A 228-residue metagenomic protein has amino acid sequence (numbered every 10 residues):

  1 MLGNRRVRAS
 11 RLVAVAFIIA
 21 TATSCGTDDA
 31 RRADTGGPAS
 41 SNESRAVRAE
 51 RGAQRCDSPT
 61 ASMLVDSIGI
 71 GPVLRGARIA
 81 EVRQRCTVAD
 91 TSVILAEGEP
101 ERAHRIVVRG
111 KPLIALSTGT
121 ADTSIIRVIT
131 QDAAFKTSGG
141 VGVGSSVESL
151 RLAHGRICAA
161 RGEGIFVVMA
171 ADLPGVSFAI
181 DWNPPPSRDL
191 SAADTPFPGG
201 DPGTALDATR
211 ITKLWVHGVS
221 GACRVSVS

Functional and structural regions predicted by a protein language model:
M1-T23: Sec-dependent bacterial lipoprotein signal peptides
C25-G164, A170-P174, D194-S228: Short helix/turn-capping signatures at newly exposed starts of structured segments
F178-N183: Positively charged
S187-A193: Short, solvent-exposed loop/beta-turn-alpha elements that line the ligand-binding surface or hinge of extracytoplasmic
